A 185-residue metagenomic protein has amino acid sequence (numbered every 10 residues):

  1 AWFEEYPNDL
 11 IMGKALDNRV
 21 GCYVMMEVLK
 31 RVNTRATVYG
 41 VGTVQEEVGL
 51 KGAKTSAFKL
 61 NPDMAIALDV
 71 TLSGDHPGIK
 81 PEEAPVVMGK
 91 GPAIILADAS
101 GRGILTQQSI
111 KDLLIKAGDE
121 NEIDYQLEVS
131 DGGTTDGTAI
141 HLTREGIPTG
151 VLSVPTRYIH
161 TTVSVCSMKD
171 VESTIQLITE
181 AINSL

Functional and structural regions predicted by a protein language model:
A1-K14, E82-A84: Phosphate/diphosphate-binding glycine-rich loops and adjacent basic-rich segments that engage nucleotide
F3, G42-G49, V70-S73, T156-Y158: Acidic, glycine-rich active-site loops and adjacent beta-strand->loop/helix elements that engage anionic groups
P7-V48, T174-A181: Alpha-helical metal-binding/catalytic segments enriched in His/Glu/Asp
R19-Y23, G49-G52, T134-G137, T161: Short glycine/serine/threonine-rich phosphate/pyrophosphate-binding segments that cradle anionic phosphate groups
K51-K54, H76-E82, T138-A139, T162-V163: Short, well-ordered secondary-structure micro-motifs
S56-H76: A glycine-rich helix N-cap at a beta->alpha junction
P62, A67, I79-I94: Active-site loop ensemble at the mouth of alpha/beta enzyme cores that anchors a bound cofactor
G89, A93-V171, I175, A181-L185: Active-site-adjacent substrate-binding region of metalloamidase/peptidase-like peptide-processing proteins
